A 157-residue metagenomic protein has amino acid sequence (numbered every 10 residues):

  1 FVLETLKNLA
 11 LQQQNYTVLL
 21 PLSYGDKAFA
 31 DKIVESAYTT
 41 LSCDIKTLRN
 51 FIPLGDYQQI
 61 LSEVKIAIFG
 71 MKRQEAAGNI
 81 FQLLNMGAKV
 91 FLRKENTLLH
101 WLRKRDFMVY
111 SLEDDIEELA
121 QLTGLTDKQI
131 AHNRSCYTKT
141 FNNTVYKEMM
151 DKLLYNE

Functional and structural regions predicted by a protein language model:
F1-A10: A conserved mid-protein helix/loop that constitutes part of the nucleotide-sugar donor-binding site
K32-F51: Nucleotide-activated donor-binding/catalytic signature segment of Leloir-type glycosyltransferases, i.e., the conserved
L48-I60, N96: Conserved active-site histidine-acidic residue motif and adjacent donor-binding/catalytic loop of glycosyltransferases
Q58, G78-M86, L99: Short alpha-helical segment that forms part of, or immediately flanks, the ligand-binding pocket in carbohydrate-active
Q59-E75: Acidic donor-binding loop of glycosyltransferase active sites
K89-L92: Short hydrophobic beta-strand element within catalytic cores of glycosyltransferases and related nucleotide-activated
L99-A131: Change "using UDP/GDP/dTDP sugars" to "using nucleotide sugars
L119-E157: A charged, aromatic-enriched C-terminal amphipathic alpha-helix characteristic of glycosyltransferases across folds
